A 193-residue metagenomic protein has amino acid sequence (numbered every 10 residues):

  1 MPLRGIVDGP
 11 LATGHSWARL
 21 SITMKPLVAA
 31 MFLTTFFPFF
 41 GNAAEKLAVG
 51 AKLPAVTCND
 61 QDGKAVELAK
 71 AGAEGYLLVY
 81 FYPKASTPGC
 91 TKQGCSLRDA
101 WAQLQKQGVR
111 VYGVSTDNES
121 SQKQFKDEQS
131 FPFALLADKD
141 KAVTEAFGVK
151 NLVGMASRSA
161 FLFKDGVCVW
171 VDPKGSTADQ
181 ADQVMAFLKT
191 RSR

Functional and structural regions predicted by a protein language model:
I22-P26: Positively charged n-region of N-terminal signal peptides that target proteins for export
M31-A55: N-proximal helix/coil linker or "cap" segments that precede and/or mark the start of modular domains
T57-Y76: A short beta-strand-turn-helix
C58, Y112, K126-R158: Short, internal strand/loop/helix patches that form the active-site neighborhood or redox-interaction surface
A71-T91: Short active-site neighborhood of thiol/selenol oxidoreductases, capturing the structured segment around
T91-Q129, K141-V143: Structural microenvironment flanking redox-active thiols in thiol-disulfide oxidoreductases
S157-R193: Thiol-/selenol-based redox modules, centered on thioredoxin-like and closely related oxidoreductase domains
